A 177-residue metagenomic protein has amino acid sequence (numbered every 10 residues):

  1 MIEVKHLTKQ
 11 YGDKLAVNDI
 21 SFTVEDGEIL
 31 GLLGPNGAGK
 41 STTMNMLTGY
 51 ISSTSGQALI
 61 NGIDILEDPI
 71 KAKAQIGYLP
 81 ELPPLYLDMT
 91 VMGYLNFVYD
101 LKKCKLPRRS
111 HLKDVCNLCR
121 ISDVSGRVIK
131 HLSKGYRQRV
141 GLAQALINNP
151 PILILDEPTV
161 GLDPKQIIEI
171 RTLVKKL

Functional and structural regions predicted by a protein language model:
G56-E67, K71-Q75: Conserved ABC transporter NBD signature motif
N96, D100-K103, P107-V124, K175: Conserved ABC ATPase "signature" region
V128-G135: Conserved ABC ATPase signature
I147-P151: A short, proline-enriched helix->beta-strand linker immediately N-terminal to the Walker B motif in ABC-type P-loop
L153-E157: Catalytic Walker B motif of ABC-type/P-loop ATPase nucleotide-binding domains
I168-L177: Helical segment within the ABC ATPase nucleotide-binding domain
